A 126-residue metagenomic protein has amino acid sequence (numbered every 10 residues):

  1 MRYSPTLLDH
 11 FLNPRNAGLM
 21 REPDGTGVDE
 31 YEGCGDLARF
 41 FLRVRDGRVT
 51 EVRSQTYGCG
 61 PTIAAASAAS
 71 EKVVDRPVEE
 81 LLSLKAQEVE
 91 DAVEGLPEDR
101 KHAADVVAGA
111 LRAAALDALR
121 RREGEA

Functional and structural regions predicted by a protein language model:
M1-R21, T26-V28, R76-A126: C-terminal binding/interaction regions
D9, N13-V49, R53: Structured beta-strand/loop patches that form or line metal/cofactor-binding pockets in enzymes
P23, F40, I63-A65, E80: Basic, gly/Ser/Thr/Pro-rich low-complexity segments located predominantly at protein N termini
C34, T56-A65: Short, thiol/selenol-centered motifs that function as redox-active sites or metal-ligating centers
D36, I63-A64, S83-Q87: A generic alpha-helix surface/boundary motif
R53, Y57, G95: Conserved short-loop catalytic and cofactor-binding motifs
P61-R76: Alpha-helical support elements that line or immediately flank enzyme active sites and cofactor-binding pockets
